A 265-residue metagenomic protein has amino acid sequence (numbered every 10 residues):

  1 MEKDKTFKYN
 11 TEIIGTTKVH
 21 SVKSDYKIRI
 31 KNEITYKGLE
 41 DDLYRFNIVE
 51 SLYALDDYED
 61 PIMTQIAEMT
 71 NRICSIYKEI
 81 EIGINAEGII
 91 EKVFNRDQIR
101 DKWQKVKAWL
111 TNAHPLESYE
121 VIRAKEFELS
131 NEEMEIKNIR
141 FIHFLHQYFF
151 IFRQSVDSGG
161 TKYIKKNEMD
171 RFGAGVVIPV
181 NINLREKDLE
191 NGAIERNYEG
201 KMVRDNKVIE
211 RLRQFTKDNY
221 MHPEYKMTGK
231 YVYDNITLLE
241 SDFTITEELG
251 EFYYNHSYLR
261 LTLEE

Functional and structural regions predicted by a protein language model:
M1-I84, R153-E265: Acidic, serine/threonine-rich low-complexity disordered tracts
N85-G88, E117-E120, L259-L261: Hydrophobic transmembrane alpha-helix bundles
I90-K201: Acidic, serine/threonine- and glycine-rich low-complexity intrinsically disordered segments that serve as flexible
